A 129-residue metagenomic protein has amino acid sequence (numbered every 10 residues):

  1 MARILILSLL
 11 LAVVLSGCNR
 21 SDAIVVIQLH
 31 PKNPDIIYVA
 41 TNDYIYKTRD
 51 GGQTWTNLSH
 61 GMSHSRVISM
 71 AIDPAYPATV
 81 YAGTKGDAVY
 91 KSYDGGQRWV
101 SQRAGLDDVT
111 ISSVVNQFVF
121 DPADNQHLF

Functional and structural regions predicted by a protein language model:
A2-F129: Extracellular glycan-interacting surfaces
